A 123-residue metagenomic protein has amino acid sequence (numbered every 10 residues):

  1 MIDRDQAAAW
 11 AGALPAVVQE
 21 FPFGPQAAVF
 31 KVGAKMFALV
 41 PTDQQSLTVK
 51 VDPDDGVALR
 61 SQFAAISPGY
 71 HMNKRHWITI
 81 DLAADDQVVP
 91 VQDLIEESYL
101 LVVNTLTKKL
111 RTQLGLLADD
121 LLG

Functional and structural regions predicted by a protein language model:
M1-G123: Charge-dense, helix-prone N-terminal extensions
